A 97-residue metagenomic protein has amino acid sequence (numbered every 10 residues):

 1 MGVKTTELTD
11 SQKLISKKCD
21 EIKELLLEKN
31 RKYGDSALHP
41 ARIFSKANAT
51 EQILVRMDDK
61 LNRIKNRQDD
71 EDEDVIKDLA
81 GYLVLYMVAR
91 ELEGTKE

Functional and structural regions predicted by a protein language model:
M1-E97: Intrinsically disordered, low-complexity regulatory regions that flank transcription factor DNA-binding cores
